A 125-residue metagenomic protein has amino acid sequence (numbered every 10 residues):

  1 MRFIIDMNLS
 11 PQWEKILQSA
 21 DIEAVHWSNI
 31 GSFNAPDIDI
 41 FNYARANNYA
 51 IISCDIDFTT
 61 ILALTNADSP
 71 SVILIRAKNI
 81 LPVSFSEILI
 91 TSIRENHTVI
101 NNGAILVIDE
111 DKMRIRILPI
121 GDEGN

Functional and structural regions predicted by a protein language model:
F3-A50: N-terminal first-folded block
P11, F58-T60, R114: Glycine-rich nucleotide phosphate-binding loop and flanking beta-alpha elements of Rossmann-like dinucleotide-binding
G31-D39, D55-I56, I80-S84: Residues at secondary-structure transition points
R45-L62: Acidic, metal-binding active-site segment of PIN/NYN-like and related structure-specific nucleases
I61-I93: Mid-chain, well-packed structural core segment of small domains
E95-N125: Charged phosphate-binding loop/patch that engages nucleotide di/tri-phosphates or the phosphate backbone of nucleic
